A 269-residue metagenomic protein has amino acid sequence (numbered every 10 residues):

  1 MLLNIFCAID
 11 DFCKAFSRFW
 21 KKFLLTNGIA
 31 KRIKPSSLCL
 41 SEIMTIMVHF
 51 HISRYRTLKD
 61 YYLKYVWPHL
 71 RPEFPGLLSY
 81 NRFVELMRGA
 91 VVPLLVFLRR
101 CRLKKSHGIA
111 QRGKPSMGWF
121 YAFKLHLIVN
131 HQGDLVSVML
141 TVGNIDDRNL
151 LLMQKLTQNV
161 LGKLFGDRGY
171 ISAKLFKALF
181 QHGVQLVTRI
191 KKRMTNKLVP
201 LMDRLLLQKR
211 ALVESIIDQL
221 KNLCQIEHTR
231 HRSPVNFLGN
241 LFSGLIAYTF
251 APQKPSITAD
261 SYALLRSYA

Functional and structural regions predicted by a protein language model:
M1-A269: Short alpha-helical elements
